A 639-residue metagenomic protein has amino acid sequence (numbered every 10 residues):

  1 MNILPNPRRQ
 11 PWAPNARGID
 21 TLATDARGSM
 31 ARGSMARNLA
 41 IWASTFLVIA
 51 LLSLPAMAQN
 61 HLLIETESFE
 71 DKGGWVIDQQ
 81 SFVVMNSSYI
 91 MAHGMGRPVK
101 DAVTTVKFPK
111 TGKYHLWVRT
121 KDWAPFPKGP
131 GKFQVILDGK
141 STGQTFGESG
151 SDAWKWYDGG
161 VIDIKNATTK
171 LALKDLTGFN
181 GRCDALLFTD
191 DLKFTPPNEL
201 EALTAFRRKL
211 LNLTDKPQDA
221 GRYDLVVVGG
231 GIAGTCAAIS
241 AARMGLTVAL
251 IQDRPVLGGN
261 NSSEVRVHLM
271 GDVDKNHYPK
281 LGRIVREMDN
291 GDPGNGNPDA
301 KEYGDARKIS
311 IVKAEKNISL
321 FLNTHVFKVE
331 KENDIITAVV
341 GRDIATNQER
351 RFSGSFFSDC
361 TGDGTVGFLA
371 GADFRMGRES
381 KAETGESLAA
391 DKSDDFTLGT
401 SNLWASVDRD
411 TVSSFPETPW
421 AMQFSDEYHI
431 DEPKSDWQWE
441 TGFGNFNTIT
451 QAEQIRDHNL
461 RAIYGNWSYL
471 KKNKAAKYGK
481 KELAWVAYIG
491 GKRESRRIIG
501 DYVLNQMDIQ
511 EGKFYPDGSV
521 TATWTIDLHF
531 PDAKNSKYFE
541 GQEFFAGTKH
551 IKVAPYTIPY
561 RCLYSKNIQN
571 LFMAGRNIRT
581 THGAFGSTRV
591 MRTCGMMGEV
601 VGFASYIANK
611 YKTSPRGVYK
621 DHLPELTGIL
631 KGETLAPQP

Functional and structural regions predicted by a protein language model:
M1-N38: N-terminal secretory signal peptides that target proteins for export/translocation
W42-S53: Bacterial N-terminal signal peptides
L54-A58: Sec/Tat signal peptide C-region and signal peptidase I cleavage site
Q59-Q218: Extracytoplasmic
N212-D215, D219, N260, N323 (+2 more regions): Flavin (FAD/FMN)-binding glycine-rich loop and adjacent Rossmann-like elements that form
D219-G231: Beta1/beta-strand and adjacent pyrophosphate-binding region of the FAD-binding site in flavoprotein oxidoreductases
G234: N-terminal Rossmann-fold NAD(P) dinucleotide-binding loop
L246-T247, Q252-E332, R375, L398-A405: Conserved N-terminal/central alpha/beta ligand/cofactor-binding core
